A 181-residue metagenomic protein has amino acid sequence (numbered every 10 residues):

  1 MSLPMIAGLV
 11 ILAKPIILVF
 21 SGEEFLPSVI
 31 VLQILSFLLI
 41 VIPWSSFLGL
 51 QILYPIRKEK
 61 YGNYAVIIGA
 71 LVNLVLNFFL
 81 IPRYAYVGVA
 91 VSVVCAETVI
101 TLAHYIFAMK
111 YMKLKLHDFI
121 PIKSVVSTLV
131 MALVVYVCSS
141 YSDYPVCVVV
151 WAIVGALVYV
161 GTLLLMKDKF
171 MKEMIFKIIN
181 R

Functional and structural regions predicted by a protein language model:
M1-I6, V10, A132: Hydrophobic alpha-helical transmembrane segments in multi-pass membrane proteins
I6-E23: Short membrane-interface helical motifs at transmembrane helix boundaries in multi-pass membrane transporters
I11, I30-R57, Y61-I81, Y86-M109 (+2 more regions): Short runs within selected transmembrane alpha-helices of multi-pass transporters and secretion channels
V19-L32, Y141-V150: Membrane-interface helix-capping segments at transmembrane helix termini in multi-pass transporters
I56-K58, M109-F119, Y141-P145: Membrane-interface helix-boundary motifs at transmembrane edges
L74-F78, L129-Y144: Hydrophobic alpha-helical transmembrane segments in multi-pass integral membrane proteins
A108-V125, E173-N180: Interhelical loop/hinge segments that connect adjacent transmembrane helices in multipass membrane
Y136-R181: Membrane-proximal transmembrane or re-entrant/amphipathic helices at the cytosolic face
